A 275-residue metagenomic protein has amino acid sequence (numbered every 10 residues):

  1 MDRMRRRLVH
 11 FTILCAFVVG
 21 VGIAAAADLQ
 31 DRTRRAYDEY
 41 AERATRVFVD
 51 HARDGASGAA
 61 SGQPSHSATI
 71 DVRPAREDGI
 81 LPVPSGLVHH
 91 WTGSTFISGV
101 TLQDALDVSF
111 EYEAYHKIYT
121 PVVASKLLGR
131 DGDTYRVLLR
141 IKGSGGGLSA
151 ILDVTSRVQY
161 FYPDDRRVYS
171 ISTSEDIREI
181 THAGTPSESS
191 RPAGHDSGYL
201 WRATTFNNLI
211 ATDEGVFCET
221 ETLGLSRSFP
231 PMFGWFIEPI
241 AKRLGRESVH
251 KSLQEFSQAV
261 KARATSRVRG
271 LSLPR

Functional and structural regions predicted by a protein language model:
M1-R7: N-terminal secretory signal peptides that target proteins for export/translocation
H10-V21: Bacterial N-terminal signal peptides
V21-D28: Sec/Tat signal peptide C-region and signal peptidase I cleavage site
L29-R275: Eukaryotic helix-grip
